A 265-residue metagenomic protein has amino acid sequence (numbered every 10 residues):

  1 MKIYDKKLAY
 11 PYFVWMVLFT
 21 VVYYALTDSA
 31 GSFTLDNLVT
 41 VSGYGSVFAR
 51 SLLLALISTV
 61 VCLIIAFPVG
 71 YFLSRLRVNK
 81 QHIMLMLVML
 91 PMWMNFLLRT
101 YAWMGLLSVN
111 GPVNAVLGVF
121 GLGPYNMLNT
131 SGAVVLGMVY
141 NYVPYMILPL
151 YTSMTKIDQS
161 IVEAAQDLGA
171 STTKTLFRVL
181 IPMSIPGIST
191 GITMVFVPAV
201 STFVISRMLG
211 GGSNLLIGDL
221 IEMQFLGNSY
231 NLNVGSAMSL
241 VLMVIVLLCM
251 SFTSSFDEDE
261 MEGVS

Functional and structural regions predicted by a protein language model:
M1-I3, I57-V88, M104-G105, S251-E258: Transmembrane-helix boundary motif in ABC transporter permease subunits
M1-Y4, L8, Y12-G45, L52 (+4 more regions): Short membrane-interfacial helix/loop motifs at transmembrane-helix boundaries
K2-L8, M16, T20, Y151-V162 (+2 more regions): C-terminal transmembrane helix and the adjacent membrane-cytosol boundary/short C-terminal tail of inner/organellar
L8-W15, L90, Y140, M146-Q159 (+2 more regions): Transmembrane alpha-helices
A30-S32, G105, F203-Y230: Glycine-rich helix-loop "coupling/hinge" segments at transmembrane-helix boundaries in multipass transporters
L35, T100-V139, T173, L209-S213: Membrane-interfacial helix termini and adjacent extracytoplasmic/periplasmic loops of multi-pass transporters
G43-R75, V139, T172: Transmembrane alpha-helix signature in integral membrane proteins
V134-L136, T193, L216-T253: Hydrophobic alpha-helical transmembrane segments of polytopic membrane proteins
